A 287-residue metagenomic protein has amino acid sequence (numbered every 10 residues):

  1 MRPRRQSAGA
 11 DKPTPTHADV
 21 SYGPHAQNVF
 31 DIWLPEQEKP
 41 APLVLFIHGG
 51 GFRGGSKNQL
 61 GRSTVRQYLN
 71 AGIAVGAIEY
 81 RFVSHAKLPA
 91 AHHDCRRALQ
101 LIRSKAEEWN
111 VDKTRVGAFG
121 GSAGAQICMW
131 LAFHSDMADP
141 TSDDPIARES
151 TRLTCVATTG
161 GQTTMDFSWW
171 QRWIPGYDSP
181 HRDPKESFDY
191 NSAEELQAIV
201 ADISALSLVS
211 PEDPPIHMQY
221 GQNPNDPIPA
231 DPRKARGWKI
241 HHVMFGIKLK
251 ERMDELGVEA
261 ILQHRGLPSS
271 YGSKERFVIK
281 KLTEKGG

Functional and structural regions predicted by a protein language model:
R2-E38, S210: N-terminal cap/lid segment of alpha/beta-hydrolase-fold proteins
G9-K12, H25, S135-M137, D166-P214 (+1 more regions): Mobile cap/lid helix-loop segments that gate and shape the active-site cleft of serine hydrolases
D31, H217-D226, A230-R233, I240-G287: C-terminal catalytic histidine-bearing segment of alpha/beta-hydrolase fold enzymes
P40-G51: Short beta-strand element of the alpha/beta-hydrolase
I47-G49, I102, G221: The conserved beta1-alpha1 loop
N58-G76: Short amphipathic alpha-helix adjacent to the substrate-entry channel of hydrolases
R97-W173: Primarily recognizes the serine-hydrolase "nucleophile elbow" in alpha/beta-hydrolase and SGNH/GDSL folds
E149-T154, S210-I216, L256-E259: Short, proline-enriched alpha-helix->beta-strand connector loops that line the catalytic pocket of alpha/beta-hydrolase
